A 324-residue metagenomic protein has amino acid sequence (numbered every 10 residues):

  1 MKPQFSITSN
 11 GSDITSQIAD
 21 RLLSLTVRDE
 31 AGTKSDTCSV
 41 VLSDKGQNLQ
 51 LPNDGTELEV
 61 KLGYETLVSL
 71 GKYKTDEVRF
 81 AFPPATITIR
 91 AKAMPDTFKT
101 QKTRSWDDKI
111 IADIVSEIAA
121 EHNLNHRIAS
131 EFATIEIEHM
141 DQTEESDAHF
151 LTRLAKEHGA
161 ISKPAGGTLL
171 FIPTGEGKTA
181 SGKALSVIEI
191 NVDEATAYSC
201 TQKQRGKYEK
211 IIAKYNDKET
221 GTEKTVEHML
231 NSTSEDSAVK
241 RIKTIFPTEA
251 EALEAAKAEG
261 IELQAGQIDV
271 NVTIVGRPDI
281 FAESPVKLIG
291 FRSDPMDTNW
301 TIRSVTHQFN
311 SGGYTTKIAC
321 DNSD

Functional and structural regions predicted by a protein language model:
M1-D96, A195: Assembly/oligomerization scaffold segments
R21, L25-Q50, E194-D324: An acidic/polar, Gly/Ser/Thr-rich interaction patch typically located in mid-to-C-terminal regions of proteins
S39-V40, T103-R127, Q142-A165, E283: Amphipathic, non-transmembrane alpha-helical segments in extracytoplasmic/periplasmic proteins
G46, V78, P84, K99-K102 (+2 more regions): Sec-dependent N-terminal signal peptides of Gram-negative outer-membrane/periplasmic proteins
E57-V60, T66-V68, Y73, F98-D108 (+6 more regions): Ser/Thr/Pro/Gly-biased, low-complexity, turn-/loop-rich segments that often occur immediately after N-terminal
K74-F82, E176-K178, N299-S311: Short, compositionally biased
T86, A91-P95, S130-T196: Short beta-strand-centered interaction patches in the first periplasmic/extracellular domains of large envelope
T86-T100, G312-D324: Short solvent-exposed strand/turn elements
